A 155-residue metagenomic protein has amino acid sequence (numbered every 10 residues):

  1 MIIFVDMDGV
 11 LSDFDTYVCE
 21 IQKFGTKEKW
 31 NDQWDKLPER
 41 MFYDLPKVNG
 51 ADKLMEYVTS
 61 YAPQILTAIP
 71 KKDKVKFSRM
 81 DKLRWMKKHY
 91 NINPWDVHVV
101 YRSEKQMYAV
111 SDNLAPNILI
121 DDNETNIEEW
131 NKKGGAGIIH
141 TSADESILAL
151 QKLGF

Functional and structural regions predicted by a protein language model:
M1-F42, S142: Active-site neighborhood of HAD-like aspartate-dependent phosphohydrolases
D6, L66-A68, I120: Short hydrophobic segments within beta-strands
S12-D15, E20, P63, K72-K76 (+3 more regions): Short catalytic/ligand-binding loop motif for oxyanion handling, primarily in non-cytosolic enzymes, centered on
N31, D35-I65, V75-M80: Short, acidic loop-to-helix structural element flanking the phosphoryl-transfer center in phosphate-processing enzymes
A68-N117, E124: Substrate-recognition "cap/lid" segment bordering the active-site pocket of phosphatases
A115-L150: Acidic, Mg2+-coordinating phosphoryl-transfer loop and its flanking beta/alpha structural elements, shared across
